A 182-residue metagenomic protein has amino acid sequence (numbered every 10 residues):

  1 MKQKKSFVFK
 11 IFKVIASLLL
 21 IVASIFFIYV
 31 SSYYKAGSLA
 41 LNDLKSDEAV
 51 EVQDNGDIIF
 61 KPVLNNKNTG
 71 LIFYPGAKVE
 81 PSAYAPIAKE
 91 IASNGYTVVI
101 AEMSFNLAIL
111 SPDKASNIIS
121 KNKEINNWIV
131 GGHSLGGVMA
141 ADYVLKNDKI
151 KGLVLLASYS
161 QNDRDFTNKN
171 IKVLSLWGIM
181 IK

Functional and structural regions predicted by a protein language model:
K2-V50: N-terminal membrane-anchoring alpha-helices
N68-G76: Short beta-strand element of the alpha/beta-hydrolase
V79-I87: The serine-hydrolase catalytic nucleophile loop
A88-A108: Conserved alpha/beta-hydrolase
M103-S104, L155-N162, G178-I181: Active-site nucleophile loop of the alpha/beta-hydrolase fold
G131-A140: Gly/Ala-rich beta-loop-alpha elbow adjacent to hydrolase catalytic centers
K169, S175-W177: Short beta-strand/loop motif that positions the catalytic acidic residue of the alpha/beta-hydrolase fold
